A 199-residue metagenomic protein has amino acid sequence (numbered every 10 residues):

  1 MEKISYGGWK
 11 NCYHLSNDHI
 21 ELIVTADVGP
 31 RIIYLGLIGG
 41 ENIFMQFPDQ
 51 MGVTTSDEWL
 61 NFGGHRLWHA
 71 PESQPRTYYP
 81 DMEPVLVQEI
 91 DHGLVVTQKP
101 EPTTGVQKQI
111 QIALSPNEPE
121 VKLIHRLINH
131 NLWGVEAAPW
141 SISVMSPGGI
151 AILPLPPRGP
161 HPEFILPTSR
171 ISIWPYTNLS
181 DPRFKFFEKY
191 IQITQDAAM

Functional and structural regions predicted by a protein language model:
M1-M199: Surface-exposed acidic/polar loop and edge beta-strand patches at domain peripheries
